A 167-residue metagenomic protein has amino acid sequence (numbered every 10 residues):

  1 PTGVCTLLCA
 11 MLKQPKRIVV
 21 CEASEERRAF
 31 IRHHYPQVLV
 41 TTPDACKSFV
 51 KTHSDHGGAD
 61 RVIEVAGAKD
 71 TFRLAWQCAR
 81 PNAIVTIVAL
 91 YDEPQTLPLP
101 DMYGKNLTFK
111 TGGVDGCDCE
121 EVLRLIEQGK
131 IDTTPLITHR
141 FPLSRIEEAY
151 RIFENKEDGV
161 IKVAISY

Functional and structural regions predicted by a protein language model:
P1-D44: Mid-domain Rossmann-like dinucleotide-binding core that forms the NAD(H)/NADP(H) cofactor-binding site
E22, A89, G113: Conserved acidic E/D residue at the C-terminus of a beta-strand in Rossmann-like folds
S24-E26, K69, D92: Helix N-cap at the beta1-alpha1 junction of Rossmann-like dinucleotide-binding domains, i.e., the first residues
A45-H56: Short amphipathic alpha-helix with an adjacent loop that forms part of the alpha/beta core around
D60-I63, T86: N-terminal Rossmann-like NAD(P) cofactor-binding module of classical short-chain dehydrogenase/reductase
R73, Q77, G116-Y167: C-terminal hydrophobic helical "lid"/dimerization subdomain of Rossmann-like NAD(P)H-dependent oxidoreductases
A83: Glycine-centered, small-residue-biased loops immediately flanking beta-strands in adenine/cofactor-binding cores
V88-N106, D118-R124: Rossmann-fold NAD(P)-binding glycine/threonine-rich loop
